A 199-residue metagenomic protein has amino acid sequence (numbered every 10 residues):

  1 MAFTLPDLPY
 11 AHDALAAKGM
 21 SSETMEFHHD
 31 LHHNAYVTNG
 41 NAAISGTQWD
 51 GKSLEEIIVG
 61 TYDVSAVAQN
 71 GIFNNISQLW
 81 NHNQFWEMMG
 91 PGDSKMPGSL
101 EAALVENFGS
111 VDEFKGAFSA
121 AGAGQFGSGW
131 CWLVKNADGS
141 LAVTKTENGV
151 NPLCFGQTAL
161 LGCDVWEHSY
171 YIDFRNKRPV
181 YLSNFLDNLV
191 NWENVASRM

Functional and structural regions predicted by a protein language model:
M1-M199: Feature for soluble, non-membrane regions of globular proteins
